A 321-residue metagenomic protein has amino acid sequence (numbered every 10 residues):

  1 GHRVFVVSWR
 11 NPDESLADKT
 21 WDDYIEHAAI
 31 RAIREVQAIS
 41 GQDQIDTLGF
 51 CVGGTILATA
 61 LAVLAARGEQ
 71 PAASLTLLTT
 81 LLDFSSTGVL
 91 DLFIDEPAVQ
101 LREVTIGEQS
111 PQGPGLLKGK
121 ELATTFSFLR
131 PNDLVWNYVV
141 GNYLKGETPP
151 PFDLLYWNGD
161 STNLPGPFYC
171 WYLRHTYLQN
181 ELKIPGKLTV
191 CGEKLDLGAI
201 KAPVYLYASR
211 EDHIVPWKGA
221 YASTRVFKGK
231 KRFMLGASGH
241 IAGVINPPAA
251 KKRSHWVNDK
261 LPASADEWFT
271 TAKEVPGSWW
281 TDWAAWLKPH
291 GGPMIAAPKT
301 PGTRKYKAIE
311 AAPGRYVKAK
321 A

Functional and structural regions predicted by a protein language model:
H2-E14: Conserved alpha/beta-hydrolase
L16-S40, I56: Alpha/beta-hydrolase active-site loop
A38, Q42, I56, A60-Y169 (+2 more regions): Alpha/beta-hydrolase-fold enzymes
G49-L57: Gly/Ala-rich beta-loop-alpha elbow adjacent to hydrolase catalytic centers
I200, L206-A208, D212: Short beta-strand/loop motif that positions the catalytic acidic residue of the alpha/beta-hydrolase fold
E211-V215, H240-I241: Acidic catalytic loop of the alpha/beta-hydrolase fold
P216-V226, A237: Short alpha-helix in the alpha/beta-hydrolase fold that links the catalytic acid
R232-A321: Catalytic active-site module of serine/aspartate enzymes centered on a nucleophile-bearing elbow/loop
